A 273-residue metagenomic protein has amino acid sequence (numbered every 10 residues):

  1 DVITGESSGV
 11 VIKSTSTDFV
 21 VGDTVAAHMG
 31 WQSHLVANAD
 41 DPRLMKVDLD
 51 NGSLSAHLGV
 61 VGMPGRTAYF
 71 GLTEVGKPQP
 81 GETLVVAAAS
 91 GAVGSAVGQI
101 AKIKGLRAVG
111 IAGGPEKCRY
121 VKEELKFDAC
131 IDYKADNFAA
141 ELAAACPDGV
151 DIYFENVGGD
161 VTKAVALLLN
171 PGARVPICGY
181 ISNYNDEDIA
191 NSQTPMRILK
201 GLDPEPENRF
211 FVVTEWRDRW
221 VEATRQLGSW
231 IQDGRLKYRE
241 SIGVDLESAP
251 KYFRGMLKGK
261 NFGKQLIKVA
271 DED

Functional and structural regions predicted by a protein language model:
D1-W31: Glycine-rich beta-strand-centered segment in the early N-terminal region that forms part of a ligand/cofactor-binding
D18-F19, P78, L169, N191: Short, well-ordered loop/turn sites that connect or cap secondary structure elements
V20, N51-L54, K77-T83, P147-V150: Short helix-loop-beta connector
H28-R43, R219: A structural motif shared across PLP-dependent enzymes of the aminotransferase-like
L58-D136: Mid-domain Rossmann-like dinucleotide-binding core that forms the NAD(H)/NADP(H) cofactor-binding site
K104, D160-L236, V269-D273: Glycine-rich phosphate-binding loop and adjacent beta-alpha segment of Rossmann(oid) nucleotide-cofactor-binding
N137-D148: Short amphipathic alpha-helix with an adjacent loop that forms part of the alpha/beta core around
D233-I242, P250-D273: C-terminal capping/lid region of NAD(P)-dependent oxidoreductase domains
